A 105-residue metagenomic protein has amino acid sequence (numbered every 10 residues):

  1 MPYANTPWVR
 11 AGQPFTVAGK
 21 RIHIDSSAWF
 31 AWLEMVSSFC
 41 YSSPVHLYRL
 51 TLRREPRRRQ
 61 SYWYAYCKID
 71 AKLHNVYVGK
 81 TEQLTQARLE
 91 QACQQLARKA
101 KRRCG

Functional and structural regions predicted by a protein language model:
P2-Y3, V17-G79: Short, Arg/Lys-rich segments that mark the N-terminal edge of DNA/RNA- and chromatin-recognition modules
Y3, V9-A11: N-terminal cysteine/histidine-rich coordination modules
E82-A92: Short, surface-exposed linear segments at secondary-structure transitions and domain or protein termini
E90-G105: Short, solvent-exposed cationic patches
